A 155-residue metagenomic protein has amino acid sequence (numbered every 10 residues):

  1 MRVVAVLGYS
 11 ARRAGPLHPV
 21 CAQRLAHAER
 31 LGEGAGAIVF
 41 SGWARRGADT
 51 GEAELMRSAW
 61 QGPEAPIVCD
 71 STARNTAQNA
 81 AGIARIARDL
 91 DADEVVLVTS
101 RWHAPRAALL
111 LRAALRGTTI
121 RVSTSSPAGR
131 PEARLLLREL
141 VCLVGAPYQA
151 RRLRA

Functional and structural regions predicted by a protein language model:
M1-L136: A structural signal for short, hydrophobic/glycine-enriched beta-strand patches
E132-A155: A transmembrane-helix-recognition feature enriched in membrane-embedded lipid enzymes and envelope glyco-/phospholipid
